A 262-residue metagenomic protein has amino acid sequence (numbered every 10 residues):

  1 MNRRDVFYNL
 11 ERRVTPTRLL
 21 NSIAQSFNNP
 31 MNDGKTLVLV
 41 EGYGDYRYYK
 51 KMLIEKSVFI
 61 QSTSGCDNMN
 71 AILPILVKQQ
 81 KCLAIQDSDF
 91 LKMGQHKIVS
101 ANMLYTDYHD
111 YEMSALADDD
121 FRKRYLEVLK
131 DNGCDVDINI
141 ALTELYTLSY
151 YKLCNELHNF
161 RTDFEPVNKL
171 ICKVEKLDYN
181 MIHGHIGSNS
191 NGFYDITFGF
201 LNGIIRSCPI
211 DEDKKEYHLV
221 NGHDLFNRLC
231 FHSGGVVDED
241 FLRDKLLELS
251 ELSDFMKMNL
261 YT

Functional and structural regions predicted by a protein language model:
M1-T262: Acidic, divalent-metal-binding catalytic cores of TOPRIM and closely related two-metal-ion phosphodiester/pyrophosphate
